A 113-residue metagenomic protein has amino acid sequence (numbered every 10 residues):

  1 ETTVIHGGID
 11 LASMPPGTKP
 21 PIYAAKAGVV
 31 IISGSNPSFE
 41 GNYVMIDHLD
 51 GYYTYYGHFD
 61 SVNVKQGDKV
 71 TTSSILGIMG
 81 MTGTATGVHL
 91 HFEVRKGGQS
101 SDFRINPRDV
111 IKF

Functional and structural regions predicted by a protein language model:
E1-G41, T72, A85, I105-R108: Surface-exposed, glycine-biased beta-strand/turn segments
G7, T18-P21, D60, Q66 (+1 more regions): Short, conserved secondary-structure segments in the cores of folded domains
G8-L11, T72, G77-I78, H89-V94: Active-site scaffold segments
A12, D47, G57-D60, T71 (+2 more regions): Residue-level detector of conserved, well-ordered beta-strand and adjacent loop positions that form binding/recognition
P15, S61-S74, E93-F113: Acidic, glycine-rich catalytic/binding loops that coordinate metals and/or anionic ligands
A24-N63, V88-E93: Zn2+-dependent peptidoglycan hydrolase active-site motif and core
S33-G34, V62, M79-T82, V110: Residue-level recognition of beta-strand microenvironments
N42-I46, V70-A85: Short hydrophobic beta/alpha edge segments that flank linear recognition/processing sites
